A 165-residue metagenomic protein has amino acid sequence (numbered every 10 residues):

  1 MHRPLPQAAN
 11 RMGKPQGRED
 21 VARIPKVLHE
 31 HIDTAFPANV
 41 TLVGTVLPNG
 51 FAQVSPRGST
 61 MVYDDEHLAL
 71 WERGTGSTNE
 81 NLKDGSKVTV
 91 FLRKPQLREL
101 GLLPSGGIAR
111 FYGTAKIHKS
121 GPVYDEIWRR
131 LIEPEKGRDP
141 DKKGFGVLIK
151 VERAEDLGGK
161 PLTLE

Functional and structural regions predicted by a protein language model:
H2-E165: Binding-site signature for planar aromatic cofactors or substrates
